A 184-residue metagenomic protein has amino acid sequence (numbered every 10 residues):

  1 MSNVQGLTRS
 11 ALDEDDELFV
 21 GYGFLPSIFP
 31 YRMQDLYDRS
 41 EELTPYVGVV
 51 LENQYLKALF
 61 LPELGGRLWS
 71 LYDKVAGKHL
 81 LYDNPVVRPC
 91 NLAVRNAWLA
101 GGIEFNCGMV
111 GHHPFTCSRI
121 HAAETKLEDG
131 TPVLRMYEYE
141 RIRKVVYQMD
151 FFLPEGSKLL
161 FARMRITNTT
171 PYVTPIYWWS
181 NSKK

Functional and structural regions predicted by a protein language model:
M1-Q5: Intrinsically disordered, low-structural-confidence terminal and linker regions
G6-L12, V47, L134, F161-R165 (+1 more regions): Catalytic cores of glycan-processing enzymes that make or break glycosidic bonds
E14-D15, Y72, Y82: Intrinsic disorder/low-complexity signal
D15-L43, G48-E52, A100-L159: Extended, loop-rich substrate-binding clefts of extracytoplasmic carbohydrate-active enzymes
D38, E52, A58-A76, M136-K183: Acidic, contiguous internal or C-terminal segments within carbohydrate-active enzymes that form a structured patch used
S70, L92, H112: Short Asp/Glu-rich motifs
A76-F105, T131, F161, T167 (+1 more regions): Polysaccharide-binding surfaces and accessory modules of carbohydrate-active proteins
